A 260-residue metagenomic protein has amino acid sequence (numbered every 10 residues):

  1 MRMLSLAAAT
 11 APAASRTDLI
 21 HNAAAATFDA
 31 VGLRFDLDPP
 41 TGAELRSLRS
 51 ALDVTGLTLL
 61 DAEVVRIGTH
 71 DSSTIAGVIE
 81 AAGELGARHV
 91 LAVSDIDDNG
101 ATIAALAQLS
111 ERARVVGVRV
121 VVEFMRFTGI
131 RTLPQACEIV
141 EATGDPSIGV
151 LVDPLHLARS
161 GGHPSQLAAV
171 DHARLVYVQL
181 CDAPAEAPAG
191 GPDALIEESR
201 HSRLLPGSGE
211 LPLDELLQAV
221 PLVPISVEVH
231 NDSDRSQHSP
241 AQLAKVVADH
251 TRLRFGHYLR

Functional and structural regions predicted by a protein language model:
M1-A8, P12-T27, A81-A87, L133-I148 (+1 more regions): Histidine-acidic metal/acid-base catalytic patches
A7-A11, R34-D38, V64-I67, S94-D97 (+4 more regions): Active-site beta-loop-alpha junctions enriched in small/polar residues
T17, I67-V150, R159: Active-site acidic/histidine proton-transfer and metal-coordination neighborhood in alpha/beta enzyme cores
D29-D53: Glycine-rich, proline-tolerant flexible connector loops at the mouths of alpha/beta enzymes
G32, D61, V90-L91, V121 (+3 more regions): Conserved beta-strand positions in the central sheet of alpha/beta enzyme cores
L45, G68, I75, N99 (+3 more regions): Flexible, glycine- and charge-enriched loops at secondary-structure boundaries
L45-R66, A107-V121, E141-D145, S208-A219: Alpha-helix-loop-beta-strand connector modules within alpha/beta enzyme cores
S50-A51, E80, E111, L167-A169: Leucine-rich repeat
